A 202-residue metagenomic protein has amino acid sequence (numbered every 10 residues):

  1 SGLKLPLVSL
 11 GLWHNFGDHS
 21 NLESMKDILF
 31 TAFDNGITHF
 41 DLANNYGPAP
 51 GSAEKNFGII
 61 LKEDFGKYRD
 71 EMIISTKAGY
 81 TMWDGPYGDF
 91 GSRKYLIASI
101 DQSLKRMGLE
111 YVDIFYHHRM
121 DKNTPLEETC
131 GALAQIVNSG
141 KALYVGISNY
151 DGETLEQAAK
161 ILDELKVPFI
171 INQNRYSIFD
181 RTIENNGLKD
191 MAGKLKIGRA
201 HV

Functional and structural regions predicted by a protein language model:
S1-M72, N138: N-terminal binding-site loop/beta-alpha segment at the start of enzyme catalytic domains that lines or forms
G2-G17, S75-G88, Y111-Y116: N-terminal small/glycine-rich loop or linker at the start of catalytic domains across soluble metabolic enzymes
L10, M25, A32, F40 (+9 more regions): Conserved, mostly hydrophobic/aromatic
W13-N15, A43-N45, K77-T81, H117-M120 (+2 more regions): Active-site beta-loop-alpha junctions enriched in small/polar residues
H19-F33, F90-M107, L126-G131, L155-A159 (+1 more regions): Short, acidic/polar
L61-F65, L104, V137, A159-L162: Conserved hydrophobic residues forming the short capping helix/wall of the S-adenosyl-L-methionine
M120, T124-H201: Beta/alpha (TIM)-barrel catalytic core signal, keyed to glycine-rich beta->alpha loops juxtaposed to Asp/Glu that bind
